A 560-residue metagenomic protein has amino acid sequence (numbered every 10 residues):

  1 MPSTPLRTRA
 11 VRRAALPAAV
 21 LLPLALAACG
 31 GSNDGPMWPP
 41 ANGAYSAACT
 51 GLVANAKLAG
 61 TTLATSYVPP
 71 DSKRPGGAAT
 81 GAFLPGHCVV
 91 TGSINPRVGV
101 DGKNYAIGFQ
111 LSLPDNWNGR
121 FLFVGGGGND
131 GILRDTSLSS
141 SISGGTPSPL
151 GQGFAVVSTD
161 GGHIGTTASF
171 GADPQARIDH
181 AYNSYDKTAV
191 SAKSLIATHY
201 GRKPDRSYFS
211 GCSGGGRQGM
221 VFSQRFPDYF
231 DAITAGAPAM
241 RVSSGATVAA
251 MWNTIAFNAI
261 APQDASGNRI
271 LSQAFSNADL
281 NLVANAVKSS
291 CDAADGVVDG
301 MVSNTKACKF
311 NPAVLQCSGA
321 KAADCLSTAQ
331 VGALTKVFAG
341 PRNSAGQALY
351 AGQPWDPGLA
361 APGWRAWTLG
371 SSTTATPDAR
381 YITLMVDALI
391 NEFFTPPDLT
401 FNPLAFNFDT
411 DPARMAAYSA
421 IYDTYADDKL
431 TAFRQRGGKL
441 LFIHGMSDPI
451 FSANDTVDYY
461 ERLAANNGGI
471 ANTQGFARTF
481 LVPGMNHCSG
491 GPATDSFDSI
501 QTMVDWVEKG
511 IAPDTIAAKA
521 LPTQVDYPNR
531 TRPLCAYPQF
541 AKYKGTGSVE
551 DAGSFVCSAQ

Functional and structural regions predicted by a protein language model:
L24-A28: C-terminal motif of bacterial Sec signal peptides marking the signal peptidase cleavage site
G31-R120, L133-T136, S143-G144, A284 (+4 more regions): Catalytic-loop region of hydrolases
G126-P204, T247-V248, P397-Y422, L481-N486: Cap/lid segment of the alpha/beta-hydrolase catalytic domain
R202-S213: Alpha/beta-hydrolase fold nucleophile elbow
G211-V221: Glycine-rich nucleophile elbow surrounding the catalytic serine of serine-hydrolase chemistry
V221-S223, D228-S344, L481: A catalytic-pocket lid/entrance helix-loop region that shapes and gates access to the active site across common
F442-H444: Short beta-strand/loop motif that positions the catalytic acidic residue of the alpha/beta-hydrolase fold
G475-G490, L521-T523: Histidine-bearing beta->alpha loop at or near hydrolase active sites
